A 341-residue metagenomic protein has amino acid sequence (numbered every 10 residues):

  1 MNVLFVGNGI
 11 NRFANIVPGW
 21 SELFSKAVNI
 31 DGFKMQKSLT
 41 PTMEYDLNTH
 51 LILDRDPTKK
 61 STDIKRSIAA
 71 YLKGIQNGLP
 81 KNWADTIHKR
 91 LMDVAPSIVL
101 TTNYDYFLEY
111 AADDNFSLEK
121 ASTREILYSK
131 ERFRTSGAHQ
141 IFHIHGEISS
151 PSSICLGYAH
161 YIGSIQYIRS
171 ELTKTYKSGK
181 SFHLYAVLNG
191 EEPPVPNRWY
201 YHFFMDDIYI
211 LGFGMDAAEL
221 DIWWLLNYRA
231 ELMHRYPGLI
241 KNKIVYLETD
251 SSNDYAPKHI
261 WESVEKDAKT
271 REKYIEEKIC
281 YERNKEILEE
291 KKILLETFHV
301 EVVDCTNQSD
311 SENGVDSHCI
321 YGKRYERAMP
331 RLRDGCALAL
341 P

Functional and structural regions predicted by a protein language model:
M1-S21, K26, N82, H88 (+4 more regions): SIR2/sirtuin-family catalytic core signature
N2-N8, R12-I16, S21-A84: Mobile, glycine- and charge-enriched loop segments and immediately flanking short secondary-structure elements within
V28-G32, R124-L127, I165-E171, M233-Y236: Glycine-rich loops and low-complexity Gly/Arg-rich segments that provide flexible linkers or classic glycine-based
I30-F33, E147-S149, T249-S252: Generic structural motif
P57-I154, Y176, K180-F182, A186-M233: Active-site periphery "cap/insert" segments of enzyme catalytic domains
S61-I68, H160-E192, I260-I275: Charged, glycine/proline-rich intrinsically disordered loops and linkers
S152, Y161-Y167, N307-D310: A short, acidic, flexible beta-alpha connecting loop/helix-capping segment that sits on the rim of active
